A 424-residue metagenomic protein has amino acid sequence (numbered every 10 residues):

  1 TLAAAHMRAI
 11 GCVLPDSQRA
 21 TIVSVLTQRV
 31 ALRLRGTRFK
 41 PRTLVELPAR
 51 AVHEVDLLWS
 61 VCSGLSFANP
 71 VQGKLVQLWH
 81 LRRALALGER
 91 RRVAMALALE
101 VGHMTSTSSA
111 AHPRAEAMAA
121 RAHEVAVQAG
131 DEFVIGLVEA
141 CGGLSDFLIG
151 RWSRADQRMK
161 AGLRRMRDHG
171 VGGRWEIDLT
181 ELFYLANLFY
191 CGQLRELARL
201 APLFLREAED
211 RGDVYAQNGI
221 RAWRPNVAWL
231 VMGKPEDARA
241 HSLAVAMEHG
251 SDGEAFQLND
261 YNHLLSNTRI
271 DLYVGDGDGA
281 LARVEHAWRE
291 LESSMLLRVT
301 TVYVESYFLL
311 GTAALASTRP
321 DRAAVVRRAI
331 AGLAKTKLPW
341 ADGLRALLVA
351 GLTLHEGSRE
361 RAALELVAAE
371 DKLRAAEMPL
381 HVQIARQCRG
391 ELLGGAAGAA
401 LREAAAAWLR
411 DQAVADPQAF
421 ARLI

Functional and structural regions predicted by a protein language model:
T1-L75, S106-A117, R154, R174-D178 (+8 more regions): Amphipathic helix-loop-helix modules that constitute alpha-helical solenoid scaffolds
A4-P15, L81-L85, A120-G130, K160-V171 (+6 more regions): Amphipathic alpha-helical segments of tetratricopeptide repeats
H53-A68, L78-R82, A94-S108, L137-L148: Non-membrane alpha-helical segments in proteins
D56, S60, L99, V134 (+10 more regions): "A position-specific structural signal for the A-helix of alpha-solenoid helical repeats
L65, L97, M104-T105, E139 (+9 more regions): Residue at a conserved register position within TPR or TPR-like alpha-solenoid repeats
A68, L87, T107-S109, I149 (+8 more regions): Structural motif corresponding to the intra-repeat A-B loop/turn of tetratricopeptide repeats
T107-D210: Hydrophobic, small-residue-rich alpha-helical packing segments that form membrane-like cores
R322-A385: Generic long, charged, amphipathic alpha-helical segments
